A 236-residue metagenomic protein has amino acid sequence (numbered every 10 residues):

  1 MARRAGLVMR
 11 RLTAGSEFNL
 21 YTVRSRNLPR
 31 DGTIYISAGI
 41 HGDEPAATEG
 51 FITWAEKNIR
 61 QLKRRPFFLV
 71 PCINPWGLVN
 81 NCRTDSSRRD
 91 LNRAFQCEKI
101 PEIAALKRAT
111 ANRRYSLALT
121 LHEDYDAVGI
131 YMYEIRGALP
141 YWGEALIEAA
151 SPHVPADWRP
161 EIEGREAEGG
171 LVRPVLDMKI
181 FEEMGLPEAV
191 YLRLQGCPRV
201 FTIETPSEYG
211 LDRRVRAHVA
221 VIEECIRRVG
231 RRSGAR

Functional and structural regions predicted by a protein language model:
M1-R236: Structured catalytic-domain cores with a bias toward divalent-metal coordination
